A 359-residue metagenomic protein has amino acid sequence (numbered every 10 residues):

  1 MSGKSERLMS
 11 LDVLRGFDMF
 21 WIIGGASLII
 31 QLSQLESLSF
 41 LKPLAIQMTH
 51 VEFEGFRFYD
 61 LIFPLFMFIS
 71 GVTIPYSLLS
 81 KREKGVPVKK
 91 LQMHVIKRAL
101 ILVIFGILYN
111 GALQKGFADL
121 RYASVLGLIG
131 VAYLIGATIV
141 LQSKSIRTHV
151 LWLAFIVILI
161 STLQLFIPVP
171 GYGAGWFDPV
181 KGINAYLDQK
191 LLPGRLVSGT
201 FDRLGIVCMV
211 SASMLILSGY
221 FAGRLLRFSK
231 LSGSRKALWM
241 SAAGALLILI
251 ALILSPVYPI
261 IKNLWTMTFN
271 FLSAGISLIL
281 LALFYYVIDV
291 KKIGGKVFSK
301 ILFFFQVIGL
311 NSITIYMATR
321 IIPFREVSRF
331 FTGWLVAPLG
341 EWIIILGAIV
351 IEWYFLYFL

Functional and structural regions predicted by a protein language model:
M1-L359: Alpha-helical transmembrane segments and their immediate juxtamembrane cytosolic regions
